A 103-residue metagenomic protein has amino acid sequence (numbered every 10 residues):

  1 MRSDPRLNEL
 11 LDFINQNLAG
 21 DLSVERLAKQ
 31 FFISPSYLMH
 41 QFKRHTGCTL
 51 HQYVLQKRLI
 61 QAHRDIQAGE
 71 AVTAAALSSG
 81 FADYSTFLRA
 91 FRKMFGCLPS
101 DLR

Functional and structural regions predicted by a protein language model:
M1-L22, A28-F31, Q52-E70: A short, Lys/Arg-enriched amphipathic alpha-helix from helix-turn-helix/homeodomain DNA-binding modules
D21-K57, A76-L102: Basic/polar phosphate-binding segments, predominantly the helix-turn-helix DNA-binding elements of transcriptional
T73: ABC-type ATPase nucleotide-binding domain
